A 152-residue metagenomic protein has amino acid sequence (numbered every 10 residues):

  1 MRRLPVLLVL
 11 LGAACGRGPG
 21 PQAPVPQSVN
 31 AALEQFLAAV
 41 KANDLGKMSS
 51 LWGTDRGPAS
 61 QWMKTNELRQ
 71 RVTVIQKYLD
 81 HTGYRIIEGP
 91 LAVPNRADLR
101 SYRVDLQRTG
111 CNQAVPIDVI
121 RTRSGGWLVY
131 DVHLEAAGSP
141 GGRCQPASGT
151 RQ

Functional and structural regions predicted by a protein language model:
M1-A13: Sec-dependent bacterial lipoprotein signal peptides
R3-L4, G18, T122, Q152: Positively charged, low-complexity intrinsically disordered regions
C15, G53, P58-A59, A137 (+1 more regions): Functionally engaged cysteine thiol sites
C15-A42, S50: Short, low-complexity N-terminal intrinsically disordered segments enriched in polar/charged residues
Q22, P26, Q61-L68, G125-W127: Intrinsic-disorder-associated interaction segments
N30-A31, L45-S101, Q107: Short solvent-exposed beta->alpha transition segments
R85-Q152: Exposed beta-sheet edge and beta->alpha loop/turn motif
